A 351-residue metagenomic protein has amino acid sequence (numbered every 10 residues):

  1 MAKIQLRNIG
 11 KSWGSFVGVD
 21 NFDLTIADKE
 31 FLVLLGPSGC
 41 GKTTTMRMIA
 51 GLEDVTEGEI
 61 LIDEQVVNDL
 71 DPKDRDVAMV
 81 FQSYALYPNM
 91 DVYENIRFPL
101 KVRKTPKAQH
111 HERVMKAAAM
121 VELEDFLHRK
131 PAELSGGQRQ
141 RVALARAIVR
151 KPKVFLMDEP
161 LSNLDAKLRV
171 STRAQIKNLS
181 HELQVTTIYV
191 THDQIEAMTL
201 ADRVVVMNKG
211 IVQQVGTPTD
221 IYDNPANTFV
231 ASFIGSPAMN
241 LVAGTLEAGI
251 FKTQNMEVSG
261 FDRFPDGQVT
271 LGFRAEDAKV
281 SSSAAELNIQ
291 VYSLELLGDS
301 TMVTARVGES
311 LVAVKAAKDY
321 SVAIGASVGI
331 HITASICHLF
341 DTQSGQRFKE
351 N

Functional and structural regions predicted by a protein language model:
Q5, T25, L61, G329-H331: ABC ATPase nucleotide-binding domain
F22-V33: Pre-Walker A (P-loop) beta-loop-beta motif of ABC nucleotide-binding domains
F31, D69-F229: ABC ATPase nucleotide-binding domains
L35-P37: The feature captures the beta-strand-to-loop junction immediately N-terminal to the Walker
A50: Helix-to-loop junction immediately C-terminal to a conserved catalytic motif
E59-L61, Q65, I211: ATP-binding/catalytic-site motifs of ATP-hydrolyzing domains
A226-L271, E276-Y292, A305-V322, N351: ATPase nucleotide-binding modules
